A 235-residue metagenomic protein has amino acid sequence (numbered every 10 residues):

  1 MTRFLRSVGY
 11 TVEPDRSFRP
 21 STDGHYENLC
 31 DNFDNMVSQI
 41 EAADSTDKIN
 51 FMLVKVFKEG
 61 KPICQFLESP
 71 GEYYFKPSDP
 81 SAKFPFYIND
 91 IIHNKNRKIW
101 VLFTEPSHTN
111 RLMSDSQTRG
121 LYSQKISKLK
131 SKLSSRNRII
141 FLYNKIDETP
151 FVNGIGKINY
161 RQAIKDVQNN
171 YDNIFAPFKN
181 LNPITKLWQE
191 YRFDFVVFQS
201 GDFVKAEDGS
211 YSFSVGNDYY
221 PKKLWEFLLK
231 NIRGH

Functional and structural regions predicted by a protein language model:
M1-K48, F57-C64: Conserved G1/Walker A P-loop phosphate-binding module
T11-P14, K76, G234: Generic macromolecular interface patches on structured domains
R19-D23, D34-N35, L67-Y74, T109-R111 (+1 more regions): A generic short-segment signal for beta-strand/edge and adjacent turn/coil regions
H25-N32, Q39-A43, F75-S78, S114-G120 (+1 more regions): Short linear motifs at secondary-structure transitions and domain/linker junctions
D44-W100, H108-R119, S123-Q124: Switch II of P-loop NTPase G domains
I92, N96-F103, T109-H235: Conserved GTP-binding G-domain of TRAFAC-class P-loop NTPases and closely related GTPase folds
